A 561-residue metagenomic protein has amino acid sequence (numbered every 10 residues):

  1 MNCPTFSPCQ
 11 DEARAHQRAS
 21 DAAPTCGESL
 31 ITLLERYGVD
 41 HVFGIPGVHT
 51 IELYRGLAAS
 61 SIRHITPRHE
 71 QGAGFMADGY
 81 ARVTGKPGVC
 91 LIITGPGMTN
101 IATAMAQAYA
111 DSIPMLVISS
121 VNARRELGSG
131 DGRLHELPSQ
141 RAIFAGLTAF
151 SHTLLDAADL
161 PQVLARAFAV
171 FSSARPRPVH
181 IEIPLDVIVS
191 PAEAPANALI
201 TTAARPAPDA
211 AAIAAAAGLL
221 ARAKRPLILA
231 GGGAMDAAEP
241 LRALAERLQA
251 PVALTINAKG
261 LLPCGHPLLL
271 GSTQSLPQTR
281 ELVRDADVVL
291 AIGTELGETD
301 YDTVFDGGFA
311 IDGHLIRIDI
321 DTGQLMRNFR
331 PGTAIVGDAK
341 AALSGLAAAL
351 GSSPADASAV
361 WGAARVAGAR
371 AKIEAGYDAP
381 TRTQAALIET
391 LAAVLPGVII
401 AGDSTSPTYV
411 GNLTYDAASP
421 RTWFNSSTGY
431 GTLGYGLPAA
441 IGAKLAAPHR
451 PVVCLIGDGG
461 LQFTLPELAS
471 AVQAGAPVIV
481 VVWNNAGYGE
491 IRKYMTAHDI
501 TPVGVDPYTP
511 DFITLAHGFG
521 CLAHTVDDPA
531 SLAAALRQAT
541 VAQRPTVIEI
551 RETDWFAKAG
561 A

Functional and structural regions predicted by a protein language model:
N2-D21, A158, A196, D312-S404 (+1 more regions): Phosphate/pyrophosphate-binding active-site segments
C3-C9, S120-P161, I256-G362: Glycine-rich, acidic loop regions that bind phosphate or pyrophosphate groups
D21, P138, R166, V170-R222: Conformationally flexible catalytic loops at phosphate/diphosphate-handling active centers
G27-L30, I45-V48, L53-R55, A364-A443 (+1 more regions): Active-site diphosphate/adenylate-binding microenvironment
E28-V39, Y80-G85, V170-R175, A212-P226 (+5 more regions): Glycine-rich phosphate/diphosphate-binding loops that line cofactor/substrate pockets in enzymes
D40-G44, R63-I65, V83-S120, L229-A230 (+3 more regions): A short, small-residue-rich loop immediately preceding and capping a beta-strand
R82, G232-I316, A418-H449, F463-P466 (+4 more regions): Glycine-rich, anion-gripping cofactor-binding loops and their flanking helix/strand elements in enzyme active sites
E126, G130-H135, R280-V283, M326-N328 (+3 more regions): Thiamine diphosphate
